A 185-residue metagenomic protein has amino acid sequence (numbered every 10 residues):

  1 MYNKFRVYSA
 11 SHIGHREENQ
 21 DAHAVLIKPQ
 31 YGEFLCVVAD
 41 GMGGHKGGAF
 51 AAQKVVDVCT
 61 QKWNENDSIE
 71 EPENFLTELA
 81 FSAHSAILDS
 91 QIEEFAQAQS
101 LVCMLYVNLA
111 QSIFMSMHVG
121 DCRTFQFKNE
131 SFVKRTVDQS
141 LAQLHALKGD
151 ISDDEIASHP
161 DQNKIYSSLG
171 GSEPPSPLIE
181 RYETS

Functional and structural regions predicted by a protein language model:
M1-S185: PP2C/PPM-type serine/threonine phosphatase catalytic domain
